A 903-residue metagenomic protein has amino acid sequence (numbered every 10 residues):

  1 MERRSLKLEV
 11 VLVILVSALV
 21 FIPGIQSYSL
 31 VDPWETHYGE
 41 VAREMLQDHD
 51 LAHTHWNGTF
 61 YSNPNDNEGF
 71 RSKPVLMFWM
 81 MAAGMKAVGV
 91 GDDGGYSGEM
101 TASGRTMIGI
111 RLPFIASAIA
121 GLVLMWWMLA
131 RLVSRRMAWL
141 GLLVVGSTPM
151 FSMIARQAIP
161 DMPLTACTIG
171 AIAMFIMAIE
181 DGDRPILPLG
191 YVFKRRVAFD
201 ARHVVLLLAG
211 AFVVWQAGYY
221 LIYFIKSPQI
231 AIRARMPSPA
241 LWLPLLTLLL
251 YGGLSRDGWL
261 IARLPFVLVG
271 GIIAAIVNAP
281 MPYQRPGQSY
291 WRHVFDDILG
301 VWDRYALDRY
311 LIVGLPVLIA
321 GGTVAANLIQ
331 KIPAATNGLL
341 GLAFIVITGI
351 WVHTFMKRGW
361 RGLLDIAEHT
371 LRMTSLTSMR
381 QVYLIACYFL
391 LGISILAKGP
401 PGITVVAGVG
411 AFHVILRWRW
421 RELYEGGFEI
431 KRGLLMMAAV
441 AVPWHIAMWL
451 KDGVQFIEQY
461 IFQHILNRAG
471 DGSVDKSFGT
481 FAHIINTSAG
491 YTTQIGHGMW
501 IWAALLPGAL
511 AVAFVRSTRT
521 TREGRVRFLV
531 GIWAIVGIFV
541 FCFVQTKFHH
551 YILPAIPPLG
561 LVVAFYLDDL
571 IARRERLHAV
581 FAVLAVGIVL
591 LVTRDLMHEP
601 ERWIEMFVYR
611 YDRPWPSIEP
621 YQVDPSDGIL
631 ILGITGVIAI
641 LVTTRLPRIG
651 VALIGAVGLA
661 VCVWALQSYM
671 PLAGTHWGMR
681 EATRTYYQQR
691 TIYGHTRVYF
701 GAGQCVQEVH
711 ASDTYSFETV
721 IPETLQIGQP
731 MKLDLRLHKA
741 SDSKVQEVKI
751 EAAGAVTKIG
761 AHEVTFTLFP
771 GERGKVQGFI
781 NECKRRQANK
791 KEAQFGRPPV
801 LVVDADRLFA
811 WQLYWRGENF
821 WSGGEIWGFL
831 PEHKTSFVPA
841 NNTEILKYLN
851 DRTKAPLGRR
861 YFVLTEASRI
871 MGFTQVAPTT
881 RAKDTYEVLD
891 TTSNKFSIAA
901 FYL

Functional and structural regions predicted by a protein language model:
M1-R576, L590-R602, P620-P625, S668-T675 (+4 more regions): Membrane-integral, polyisoprenol-dependent glycosyltransferases of the GT-C/oligosaccharyltransferase superfamily
G39-D50, I465, R610-W615, R680-H695: Short extracytoplasmic/periplasmic juxtamembrane "stem" segments immediately C-terminal to an N-terminal membrane anchor
P64, D627-G636, A652-V720, K732-R736 (+4 more regions): Short periplasmic/luminal acceptor-recognition loop of GT-C membrane glycosyltransferases, typified by
I571-I604, S626-W664, V698-F700, V800: Signature aromatic-anchored transmembrane alpha helix within multi-pass, membrane-resident enzymes that catalyze glycan
L725-I727: Short, well-ordered loop/turn sites that connect or cap secondary structure elements
V748-K758: Short beta-strand-centered aromatic/proline hotspots
K758-F769: Short, solvent-exposed secondary-structure boundary/capping segments
